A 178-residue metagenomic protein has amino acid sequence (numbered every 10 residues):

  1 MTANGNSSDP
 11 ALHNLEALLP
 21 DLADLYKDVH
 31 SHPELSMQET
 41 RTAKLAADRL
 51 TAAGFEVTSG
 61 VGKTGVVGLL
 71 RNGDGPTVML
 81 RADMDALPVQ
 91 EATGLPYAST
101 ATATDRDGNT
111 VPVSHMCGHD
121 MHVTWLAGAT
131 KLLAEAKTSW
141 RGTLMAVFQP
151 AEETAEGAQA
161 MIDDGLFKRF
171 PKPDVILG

Functional and structural regions predicted by a protein language model:
T2-H115, D120, T124-G142: Acidic/His- and Gly-rich active-site-bordering loop/insert found across diverse amide/peptide-bond hydrolases
M121-G178: Acidic/histidine-rich catalytic neighborhood of metal-dependent amide-processing enzymes
